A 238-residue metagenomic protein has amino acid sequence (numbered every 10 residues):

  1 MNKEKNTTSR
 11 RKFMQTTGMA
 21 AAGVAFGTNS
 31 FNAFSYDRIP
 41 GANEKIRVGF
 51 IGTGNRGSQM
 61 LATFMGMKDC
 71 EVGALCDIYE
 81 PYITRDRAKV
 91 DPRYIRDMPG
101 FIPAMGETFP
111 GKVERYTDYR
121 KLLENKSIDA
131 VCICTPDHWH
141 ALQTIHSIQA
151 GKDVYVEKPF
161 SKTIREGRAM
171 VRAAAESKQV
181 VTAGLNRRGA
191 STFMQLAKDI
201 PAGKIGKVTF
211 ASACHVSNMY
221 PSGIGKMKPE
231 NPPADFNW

Functional and structural regions predicted by a protein language model:
N2-A150, R165-V181: N-terminal glycine-/serine-/threonine-rich beta1-alpha1-beta2 phosphate-ribose binding loop of Rossmann-like
N29-D37, K158, G203, A234-W238: Flexible, active-site-adjacent loop/turn segments at secondary-structure boundaries
G52, R56, S177-T182, R187-W238: Predominantly a Rossmann-like dinucleotide-binding segment in NAD(P)-dependent oxidoreductases
L122, Y155, R187: A short, conserved beta-strand element in the Rossmann-like catalytic core that flanks the donor/metal-binding loop
C134, E157, G184: A cross-family glycoside hydrolase active-site/sugar-binding cleft signature
P136, F160, R187: Residue-level "edge-of-site" marker
G151-T163: ADP-ribose/adenylate-binding Rossmann-like module
T163-R165, S191: Conserved PLP phosphate-binding loop immediately N-terminal to the Schiff-base lysine helix in PLP-dependent enzymes
